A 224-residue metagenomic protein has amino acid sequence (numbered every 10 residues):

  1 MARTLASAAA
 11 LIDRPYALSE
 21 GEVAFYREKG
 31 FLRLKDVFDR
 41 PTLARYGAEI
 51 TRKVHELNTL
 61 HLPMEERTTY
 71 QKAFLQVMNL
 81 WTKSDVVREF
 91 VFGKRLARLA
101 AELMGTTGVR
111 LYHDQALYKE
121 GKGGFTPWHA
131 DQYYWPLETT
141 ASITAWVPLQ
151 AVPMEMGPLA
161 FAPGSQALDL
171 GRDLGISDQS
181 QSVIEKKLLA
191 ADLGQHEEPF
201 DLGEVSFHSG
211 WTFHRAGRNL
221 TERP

Functional and structural regions predicted by a protein language model:
A2-K29, L34-W128, Y134-L137, L174: Non-heme Fe(II)-dependent double-stranded beta-helix
D36-V37, T139, L149-P153, G164-Q166: Short loop segments at secondary-structure junctions
Q115, A130, V147-A151, P163: Short, structured patches in soluble enzyme cores that scaffold and shape functional sites
T126-Y133, G210-A216: Histidine-centered catalytic micro-motifs
A130-P148: Acidic, His- and aromatic-enriched active-site or binding-groove loops in soluble protein domains that engage sugars
A145, H214-T221: Short beta-strand His + acidic residue motifs that chelate non-heme Fe in jelly-roll/DSBH and cupin folds
V152-G217: Double-stranded beta-helix
